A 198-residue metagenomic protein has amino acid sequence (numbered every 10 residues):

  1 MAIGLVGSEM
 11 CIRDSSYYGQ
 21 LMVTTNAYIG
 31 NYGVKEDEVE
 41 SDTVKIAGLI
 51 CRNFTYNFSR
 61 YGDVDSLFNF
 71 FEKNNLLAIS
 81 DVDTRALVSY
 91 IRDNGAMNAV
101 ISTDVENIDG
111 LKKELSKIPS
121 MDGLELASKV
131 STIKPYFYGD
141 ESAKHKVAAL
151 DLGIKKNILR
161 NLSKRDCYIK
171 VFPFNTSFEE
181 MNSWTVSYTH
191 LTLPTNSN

Functional and structural regions predicted by a protein language model:
M1-G7, I12, H190-N198: Single conserved hydrophobic/aromatic residue that forms the stacking wall/gate of nucleotide- or nucleobase-binding
I3, M181-N182: Short glycine-biased active-site loop of nucleotidyltransferases that positions the nucleotide triphosphate and helps
S8-E179: RNA-binding accessory domains that recognize and position tRNA/RNA substrates
S183-S187: Short acidic/histidine-rich motifs immediately flanking catalytic phosphotransfer sites in two-component signaling
